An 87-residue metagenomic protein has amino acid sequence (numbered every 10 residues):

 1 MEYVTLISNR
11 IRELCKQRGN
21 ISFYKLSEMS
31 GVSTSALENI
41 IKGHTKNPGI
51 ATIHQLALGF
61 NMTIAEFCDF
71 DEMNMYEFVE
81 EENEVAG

Functional and structural regions predicted by a protein language model:
M1-K25: A short, Lys/Arg-rich alpha-helix, primarily the initiator
I11, L26, L37-E38, F67: Conserved hydrophobic/aromatic packing and binding residues within compact polymer-binding modules
N20-I21, P48-A51: Residue-level signal for the short linker/turn that defines the boundary of a DNA-recognition helix
G31-N47: Recognition helix of helix-turn-helix/homeodomain-like DNA-binding domains that insert into the DNA major groove
N39, C68-G87: Short, charged recognition helix plus adjacent turn of helix-turn-helix-like nucleic-acid-binding domains
A51-E66: DNA major-groove recognition helix of helix-turn-helix/homeodomain DNA-binding modules
